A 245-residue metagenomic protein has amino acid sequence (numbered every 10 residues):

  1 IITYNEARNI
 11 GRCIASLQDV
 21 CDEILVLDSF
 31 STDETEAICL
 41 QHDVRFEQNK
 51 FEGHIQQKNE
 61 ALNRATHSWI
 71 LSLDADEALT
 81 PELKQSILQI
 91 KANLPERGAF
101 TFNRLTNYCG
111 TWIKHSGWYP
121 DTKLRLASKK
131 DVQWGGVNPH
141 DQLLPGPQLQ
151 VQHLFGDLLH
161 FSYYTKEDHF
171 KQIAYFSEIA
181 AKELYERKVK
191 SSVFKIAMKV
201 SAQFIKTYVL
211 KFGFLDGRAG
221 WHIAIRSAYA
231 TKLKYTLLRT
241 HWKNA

Functional and structural regions predicted by a protein language model:
I1-E23: Short, well-formed alpha-helical segments that are part of the catalytic scaffolds of diverse glycosyltransferases
G11, D33-H42, E82-L83: Acidic helix N-cap motif at the loop->helix transition within catalytic regions of sugar-transfer enzymes
S16, D28-A37, D74: A conserved acidic beta->alpha catalytic loop
V20, H42-D43, T122, P147: Short, structured coil segments at secondary-structure junctions
D22, E36-R64: Conserved donor nucleotide-binding strand/loop of the catalytic core
E23-V26, V151: Hydrophobic/aromatic residues located in beta-strands of well-ordered beta-sheets within soluble catalytic
N49, L73-A75: Cofactor-binding loops of NAD(P)H-dependent oxidoreductases, dominated by short-chain dehydrogenase/reductases
N59-N63, W69-L73, T80-A245: Catalytic-site signature of metal-activated, phosphate-bearing donor transferases, centered on the GT-A/GT-A-like
